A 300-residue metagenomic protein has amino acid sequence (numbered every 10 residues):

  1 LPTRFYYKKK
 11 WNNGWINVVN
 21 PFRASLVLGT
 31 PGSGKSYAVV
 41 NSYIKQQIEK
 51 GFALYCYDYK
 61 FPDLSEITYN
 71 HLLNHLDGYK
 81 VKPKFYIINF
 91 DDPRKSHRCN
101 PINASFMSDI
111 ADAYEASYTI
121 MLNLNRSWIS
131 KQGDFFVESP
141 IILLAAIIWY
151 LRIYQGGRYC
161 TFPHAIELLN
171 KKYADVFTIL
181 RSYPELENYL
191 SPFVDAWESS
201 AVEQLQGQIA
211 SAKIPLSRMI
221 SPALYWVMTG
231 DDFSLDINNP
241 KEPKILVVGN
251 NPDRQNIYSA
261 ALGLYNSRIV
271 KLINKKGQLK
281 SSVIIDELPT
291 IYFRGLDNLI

Functional and structural regions predicted by a protein language model:
K8-N12, I16-I300: P-loop NTPase motor domains
